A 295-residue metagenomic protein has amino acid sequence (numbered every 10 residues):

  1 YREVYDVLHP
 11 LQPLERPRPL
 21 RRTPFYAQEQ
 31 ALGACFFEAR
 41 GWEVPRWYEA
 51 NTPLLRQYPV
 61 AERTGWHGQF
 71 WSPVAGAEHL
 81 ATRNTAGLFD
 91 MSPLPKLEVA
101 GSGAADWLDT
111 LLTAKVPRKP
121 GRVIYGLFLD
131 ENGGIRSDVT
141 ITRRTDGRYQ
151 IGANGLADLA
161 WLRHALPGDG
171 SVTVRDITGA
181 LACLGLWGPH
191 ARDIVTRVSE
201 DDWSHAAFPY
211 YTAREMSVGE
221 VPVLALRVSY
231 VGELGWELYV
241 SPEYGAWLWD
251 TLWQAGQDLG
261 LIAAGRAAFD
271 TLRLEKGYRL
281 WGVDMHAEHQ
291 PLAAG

Functional and structural regions predicted by a protein language model:
Y1-G295: Glycine/proline-enriched, intrinsically flexible loops and inter-domain linkers
